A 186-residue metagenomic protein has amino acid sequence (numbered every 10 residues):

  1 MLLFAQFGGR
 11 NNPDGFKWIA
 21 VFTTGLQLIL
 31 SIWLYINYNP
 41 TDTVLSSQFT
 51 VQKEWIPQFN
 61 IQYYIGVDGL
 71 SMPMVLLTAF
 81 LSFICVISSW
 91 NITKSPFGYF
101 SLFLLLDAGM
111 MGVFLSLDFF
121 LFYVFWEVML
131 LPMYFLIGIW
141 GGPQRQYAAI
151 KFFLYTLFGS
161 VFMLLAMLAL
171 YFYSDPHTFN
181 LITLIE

Functional and structural regions predicted by a protein language model:
M1, L26-I29, L77, L81-I84 (+1 more regions): Alpha-helical transmembrane segments
M1-R10: N-terminal signal-anchor/start-transfer transmembrane helix
L3, I29, L130, F135 (+2 more regions): Hydrophobic membrane-targeting signal helices
G8, N37-V44, C85-G98, Q144-Y147 (+1 more regions): Juxtamembrane transmembrane-helix termini
P13-G25, Y147-L157: Alpha-helical transmembrane segments and their helix-start/interface "positive-inside/aromatic belt" motifs in integral
F22-N39, T156-L168: Hydrophobic alpha-helical membrane-insertion segments
N39-Q62, V161-E186: Juxtamembrane/interfacial segments at transmembrane-helix boundaries in multi-pass membrane proteins
F49-N60, V67-V161: Internal transmembrane alpha-helices of multipass membrane proteins
